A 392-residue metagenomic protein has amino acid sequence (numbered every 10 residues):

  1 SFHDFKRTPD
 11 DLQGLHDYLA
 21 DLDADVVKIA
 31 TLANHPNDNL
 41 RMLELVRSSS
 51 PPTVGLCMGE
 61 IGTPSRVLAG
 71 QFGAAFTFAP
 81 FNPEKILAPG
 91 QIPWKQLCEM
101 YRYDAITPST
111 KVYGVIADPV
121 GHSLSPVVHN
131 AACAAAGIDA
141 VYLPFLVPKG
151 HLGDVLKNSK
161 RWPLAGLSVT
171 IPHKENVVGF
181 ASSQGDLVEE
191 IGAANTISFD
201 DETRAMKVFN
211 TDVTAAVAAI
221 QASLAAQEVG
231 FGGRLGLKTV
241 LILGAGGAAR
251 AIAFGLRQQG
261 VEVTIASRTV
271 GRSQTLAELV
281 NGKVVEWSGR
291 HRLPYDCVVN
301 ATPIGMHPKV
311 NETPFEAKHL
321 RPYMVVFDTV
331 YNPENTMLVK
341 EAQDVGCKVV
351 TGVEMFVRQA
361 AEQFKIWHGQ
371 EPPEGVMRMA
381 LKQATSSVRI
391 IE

Functional and structural regions predicted by a protein language model:
S1-S109: Catalytic alpha/beta core domains of metabolic enzymes, predominantly
C57, V112-V120, N210-V213, I220 (+2 more regions): Glycine-rich adenosine-cofactor-binding loop
T110-A226: Phosphate/diphosphate ligand-binding glycine-rich loop within oxidoreductases
L143, T264, V350: Conserved beta-strand positions in the Rossmann-like core of class I SAM-dependent methyltransferases
Q258-E262, V345-K348: Conserved S-adenosyl-L-methionine
Q259-V280: NAD(P)-binding Rossmann-fold cofactor-contacting core
E278-V349: Rossmann-like adenosine-cofactor binding region
M324-E374, M379-A380: Rossmann-fold NAD(P)-binding glycine/threonine-rich loop
